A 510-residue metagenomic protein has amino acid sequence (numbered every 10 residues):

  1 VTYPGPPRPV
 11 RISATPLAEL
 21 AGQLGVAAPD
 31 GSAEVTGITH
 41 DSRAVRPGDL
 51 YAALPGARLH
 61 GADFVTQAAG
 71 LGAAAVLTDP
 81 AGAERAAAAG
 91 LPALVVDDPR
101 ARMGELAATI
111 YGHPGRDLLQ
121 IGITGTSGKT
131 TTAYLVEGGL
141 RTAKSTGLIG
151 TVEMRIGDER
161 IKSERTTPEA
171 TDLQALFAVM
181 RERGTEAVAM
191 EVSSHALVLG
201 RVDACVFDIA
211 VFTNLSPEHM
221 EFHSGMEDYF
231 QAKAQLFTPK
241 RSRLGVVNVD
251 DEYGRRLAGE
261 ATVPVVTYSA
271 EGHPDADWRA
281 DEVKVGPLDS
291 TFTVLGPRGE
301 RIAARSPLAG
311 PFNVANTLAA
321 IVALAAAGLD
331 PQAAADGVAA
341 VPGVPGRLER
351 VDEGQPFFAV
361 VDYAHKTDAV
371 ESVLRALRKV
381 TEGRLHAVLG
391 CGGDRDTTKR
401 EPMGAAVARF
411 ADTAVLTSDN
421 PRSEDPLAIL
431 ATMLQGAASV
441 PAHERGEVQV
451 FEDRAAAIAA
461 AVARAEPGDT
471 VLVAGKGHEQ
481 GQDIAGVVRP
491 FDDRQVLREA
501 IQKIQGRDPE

Functional and structural regions predicted by a protein language model:
V1-E105, E252, R279-K284, A309 (+4 more regions): N-terminal leader/targeting and accessory segments in enzymes
L20, D49, A68, L106 (+14 more regions): Residue-level signal for inorganic ion chemistry
G56-L59, V344-G346, D368-V440, R454 (+2 more regions): Active-site beta-alpha connecting loops in nucleotide-dependent enzymes
G56-R58, S194-H195, L199, P217-E218 (+5 more regions): Short glycine-rich anion-binding loops that position phosphate/pyrophosphate groups of nucleotides and phosphorylated
A69, G82-A88, R183, A189-M190 (+5 more regions): Acidic, Mg2+-coordinating active-site environments of NTP-dependent enzymes
G70, A74-P80, V246-V249, V388-G390 (+1 more regions): Short internal beta-strands
R102-V249, R255-A261, T381, Q505-D508: Phosphate-binding loop of NTP-binding sites
T470-K503: Glycine/aspartate-rich loop-and-adjacent alpha/beta segment that forms the canonical ThDP
